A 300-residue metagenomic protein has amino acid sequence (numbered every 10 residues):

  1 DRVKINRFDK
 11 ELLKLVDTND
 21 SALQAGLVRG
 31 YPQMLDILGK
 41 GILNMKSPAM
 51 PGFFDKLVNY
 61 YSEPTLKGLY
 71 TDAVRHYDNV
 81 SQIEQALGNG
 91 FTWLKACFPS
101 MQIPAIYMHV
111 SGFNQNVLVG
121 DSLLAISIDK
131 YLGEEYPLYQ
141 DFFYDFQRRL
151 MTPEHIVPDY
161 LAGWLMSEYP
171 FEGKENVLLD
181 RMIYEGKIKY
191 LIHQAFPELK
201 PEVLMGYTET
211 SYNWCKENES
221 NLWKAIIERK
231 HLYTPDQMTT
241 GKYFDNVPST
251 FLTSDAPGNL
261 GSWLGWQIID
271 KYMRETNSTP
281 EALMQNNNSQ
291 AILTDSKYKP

Functional and structural regions predicted by a protein language model:
D1-N59: N-terminal mature-domain "stem" immediately C-terminal to a signal peptide or N-terminal signal-anchor/transmembrane
D1-Q24, L179, I183-P300: A cross-kingdom marker for long, charged
E11, G26, G30, I37 (+10 more regions): Residues that form generic nucleotide/phosphate-binding pockets
P32, D55, Y61-S62, T234 (+2 more regions): Compositionally biased, intrinsically disordered low-complexity regions enriched in proline and serine
G41-G52, F143-L150, V177-M182, N218-I227: Short, mixed-charge, low-aromatic patches
P51-F53, Y70, Q85, Y131-F143 (+2 more regions): Short, surface-exposed, charge-dense and proline/glycine-enriched linear segments
K56-Y212, E281, Q285: Acidic/His-rich structured neighborhood in mature extracellular/periplasmic domains
